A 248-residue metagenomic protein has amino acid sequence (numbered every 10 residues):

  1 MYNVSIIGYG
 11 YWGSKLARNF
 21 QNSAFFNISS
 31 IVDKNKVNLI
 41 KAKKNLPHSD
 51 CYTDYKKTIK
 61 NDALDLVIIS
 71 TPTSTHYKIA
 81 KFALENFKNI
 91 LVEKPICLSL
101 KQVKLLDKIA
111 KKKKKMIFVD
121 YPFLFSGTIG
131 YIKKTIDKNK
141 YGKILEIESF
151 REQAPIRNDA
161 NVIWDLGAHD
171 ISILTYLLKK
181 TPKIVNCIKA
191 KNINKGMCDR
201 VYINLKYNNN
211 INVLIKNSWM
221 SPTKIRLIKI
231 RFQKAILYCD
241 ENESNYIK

Functional and structural regions predicted by a protein language model:
M1-L46: N-terminal Rossmann-like dinucleotide-binding module
L16, S49-I109: Beta-loop-alpha module in the N-terminal Rossmann-like domain of NAD(P)-dependent dehydrogenases, especially those
S30, L66, N89, E146 (+1 more regions): Short, Asp-centered acidic motifs that coordinate Mg2+ and/or phosphate in catalytic or ligand-binding sites
V92, I117-V119, C239: Hydrophobic residues in well-ordered beta-strands that form the structural core
C97-I156: A contiguous active-site-proximal alpha/beta segment in oxidoreductase catalytic domains
A168-Y246: Contiguous beta-strand/loop segments that form the cofactor/metal-binding neighborhood of enzyme cores
